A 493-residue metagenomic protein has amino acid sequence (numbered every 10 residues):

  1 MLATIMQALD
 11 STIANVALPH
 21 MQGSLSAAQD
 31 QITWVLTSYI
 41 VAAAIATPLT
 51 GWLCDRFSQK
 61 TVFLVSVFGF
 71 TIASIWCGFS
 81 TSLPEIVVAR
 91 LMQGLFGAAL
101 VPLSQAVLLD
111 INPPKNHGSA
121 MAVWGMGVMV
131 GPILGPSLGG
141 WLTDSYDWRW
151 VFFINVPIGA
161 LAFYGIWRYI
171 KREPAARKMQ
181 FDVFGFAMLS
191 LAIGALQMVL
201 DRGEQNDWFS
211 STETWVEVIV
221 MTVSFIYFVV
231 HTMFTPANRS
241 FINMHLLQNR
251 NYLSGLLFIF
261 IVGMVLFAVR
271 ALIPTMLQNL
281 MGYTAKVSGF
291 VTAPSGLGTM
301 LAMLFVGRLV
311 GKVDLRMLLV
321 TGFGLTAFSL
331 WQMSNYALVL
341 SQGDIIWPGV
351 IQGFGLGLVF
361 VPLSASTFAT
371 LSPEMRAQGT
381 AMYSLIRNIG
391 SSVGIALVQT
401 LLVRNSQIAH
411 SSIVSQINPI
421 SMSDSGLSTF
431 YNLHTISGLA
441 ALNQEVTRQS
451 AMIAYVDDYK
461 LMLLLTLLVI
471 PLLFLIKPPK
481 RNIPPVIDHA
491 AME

Functional and structural regions predicted by a protein language model:
M1-G51, P84-I86, D147, F152 (+5 more regions): Transmembrane core module of solute transporters
M1-R168, F305-V306, V310-V313, S334: Transmembrane-helix bundle of Major Facilitator Superfamily
Q31, L161, M382, R387-P478 (+2 more regions): Hydrophobic transmembrane architecture of multi-pass small-molecule transporters
G69-F79, M92, I158-G165, V220-Y227 (+4 more regions): Transmembrane-helix signature of multi-pass solute transporters
V123-G127, F258, M382-I386: Hydrophobic alpha-helical segments of secondary membrane carriers
I133-P136, V269, I345-D424: Small-residue-rich alpha-helical segments with characteristic i,i+4
W148-L189, Q248: Conserved aromatic/hydrophobic "specificity hotspots" at molecular recognition or selectivity sites
P157-P174, A192-R202, M221-T235, I470-K477: C-terminal membrane-cytosol helix-exit motif in multi-pass small-molecule transporters
